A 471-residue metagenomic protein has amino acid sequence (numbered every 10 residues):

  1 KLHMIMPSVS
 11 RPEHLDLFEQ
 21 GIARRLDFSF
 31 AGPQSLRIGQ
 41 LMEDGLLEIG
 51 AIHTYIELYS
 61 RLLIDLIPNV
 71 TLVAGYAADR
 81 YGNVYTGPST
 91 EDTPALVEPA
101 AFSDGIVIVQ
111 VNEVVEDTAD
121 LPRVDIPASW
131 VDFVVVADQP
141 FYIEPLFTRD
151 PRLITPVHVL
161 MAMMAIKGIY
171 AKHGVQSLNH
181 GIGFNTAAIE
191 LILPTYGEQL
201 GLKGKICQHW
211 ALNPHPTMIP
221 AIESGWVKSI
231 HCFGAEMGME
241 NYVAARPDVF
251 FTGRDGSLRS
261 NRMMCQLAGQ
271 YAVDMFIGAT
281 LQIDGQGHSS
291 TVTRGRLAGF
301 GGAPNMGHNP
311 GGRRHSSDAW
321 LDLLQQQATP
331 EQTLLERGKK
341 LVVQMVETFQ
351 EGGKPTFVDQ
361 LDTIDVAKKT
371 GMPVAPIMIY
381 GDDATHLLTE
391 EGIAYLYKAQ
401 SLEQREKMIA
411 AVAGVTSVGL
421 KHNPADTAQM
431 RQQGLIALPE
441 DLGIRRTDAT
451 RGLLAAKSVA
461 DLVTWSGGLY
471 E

Functional and structural regions predicted by a protein language model:
K1-E471: Conserved alpha/beta enzyme-core scaffold
